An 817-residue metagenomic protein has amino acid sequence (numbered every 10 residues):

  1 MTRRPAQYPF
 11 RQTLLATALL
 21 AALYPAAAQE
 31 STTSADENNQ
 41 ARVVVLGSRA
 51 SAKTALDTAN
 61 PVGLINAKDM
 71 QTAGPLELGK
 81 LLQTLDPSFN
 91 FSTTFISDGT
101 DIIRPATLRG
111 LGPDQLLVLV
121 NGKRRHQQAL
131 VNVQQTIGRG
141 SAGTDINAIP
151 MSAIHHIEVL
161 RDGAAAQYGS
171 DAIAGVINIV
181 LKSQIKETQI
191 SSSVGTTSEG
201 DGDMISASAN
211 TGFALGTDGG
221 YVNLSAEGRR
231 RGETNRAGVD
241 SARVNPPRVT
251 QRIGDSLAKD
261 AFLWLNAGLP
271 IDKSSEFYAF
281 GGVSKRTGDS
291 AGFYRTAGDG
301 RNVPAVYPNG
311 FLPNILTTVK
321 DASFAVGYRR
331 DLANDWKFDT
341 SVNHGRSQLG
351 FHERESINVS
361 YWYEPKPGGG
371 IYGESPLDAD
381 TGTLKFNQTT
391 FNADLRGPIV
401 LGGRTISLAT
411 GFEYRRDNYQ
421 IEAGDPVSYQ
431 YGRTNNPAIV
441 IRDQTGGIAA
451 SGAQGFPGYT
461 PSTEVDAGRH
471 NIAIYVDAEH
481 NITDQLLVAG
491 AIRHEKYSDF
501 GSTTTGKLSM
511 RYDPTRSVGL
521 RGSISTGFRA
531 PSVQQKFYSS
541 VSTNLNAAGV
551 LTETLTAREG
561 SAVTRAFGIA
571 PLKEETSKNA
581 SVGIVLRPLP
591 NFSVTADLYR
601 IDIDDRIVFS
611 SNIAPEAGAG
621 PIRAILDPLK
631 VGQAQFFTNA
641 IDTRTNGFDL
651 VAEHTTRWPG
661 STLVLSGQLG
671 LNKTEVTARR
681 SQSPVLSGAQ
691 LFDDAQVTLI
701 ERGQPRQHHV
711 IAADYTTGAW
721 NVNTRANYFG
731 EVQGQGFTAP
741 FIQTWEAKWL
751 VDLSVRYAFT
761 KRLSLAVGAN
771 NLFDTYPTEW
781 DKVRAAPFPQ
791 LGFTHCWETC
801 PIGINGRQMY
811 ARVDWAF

Functional and structural regions predicted by a protein language model:
N39-A73, T100, A129-R139, T188 (+1 more regions): N-terminal periplasmic "start-of-domain" segments of outer-membrane beta-barrel proteins
S51, Q83-A129: Extracytoplasmic beta-strand/coil segments of soluble accessory domains associated with Gram-negative outer-membrane
L78-L85, R104-A106, L119, D145-N147 (+3 more regions): N-terminal periplasmic accessory domains that precede and gate Gram-negative outer-membrane beta-barrel machines
K123-R161: Short acidic/polar hinge/loop motifs at secondary-structure boundaries that mediate gating or recognition
S152, K186-Q189, E199-N309, P313-D335 (+3 more regions): Transmembrane beta-barrel wall of Gram-negative outer-membrane proteins
F311-A325, D331-A333, H344, E355-L487 (+1 more regions): Outer-membrane beta-barrel transmembrane domain signature of Gram-negative proteins, especially the mid-to-C-terminal
T410, S593, D597-G736: Gram-negative outer-membrane beta-barrel transporters
K673, A726-Q735, R756-F817: C-terminal beta-signal and adjacent terminal beta-strands/loops of Gram-negative outer-membrane beta-barrel proteins
